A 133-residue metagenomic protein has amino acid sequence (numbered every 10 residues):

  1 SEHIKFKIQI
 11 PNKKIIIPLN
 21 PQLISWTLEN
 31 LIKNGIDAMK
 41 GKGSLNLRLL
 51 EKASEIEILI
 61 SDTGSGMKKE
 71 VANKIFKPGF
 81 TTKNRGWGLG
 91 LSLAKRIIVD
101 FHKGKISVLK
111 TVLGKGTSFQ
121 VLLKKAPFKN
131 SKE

Functional and structural regions predicted by a protein language model:
H3-I15, K52-A53: Conserved catalytic submotifs in the C-terminal HATPase_c
I16-L19, T82: Conserved micro-motifs of the catalytic ATP-binding
Q22, E29-N30, N34: Conserved polar catalytic motif of the HATPase_c/GHKL fold
K42-S54: Short beta-strand/loop element within the Bergerat-fold HATPase_c
D62: Acidic ATP/Mg2+-coordinating residue in the GHKL
M67-G79: Short conserved segment of the HATPase_c
I98-V99: Detector for a conserved hydrophobic position within an alpha-helical segment of the HATPase_c
H102-K110: Glycine-rich ATP-binding loops of the HATPase_c
